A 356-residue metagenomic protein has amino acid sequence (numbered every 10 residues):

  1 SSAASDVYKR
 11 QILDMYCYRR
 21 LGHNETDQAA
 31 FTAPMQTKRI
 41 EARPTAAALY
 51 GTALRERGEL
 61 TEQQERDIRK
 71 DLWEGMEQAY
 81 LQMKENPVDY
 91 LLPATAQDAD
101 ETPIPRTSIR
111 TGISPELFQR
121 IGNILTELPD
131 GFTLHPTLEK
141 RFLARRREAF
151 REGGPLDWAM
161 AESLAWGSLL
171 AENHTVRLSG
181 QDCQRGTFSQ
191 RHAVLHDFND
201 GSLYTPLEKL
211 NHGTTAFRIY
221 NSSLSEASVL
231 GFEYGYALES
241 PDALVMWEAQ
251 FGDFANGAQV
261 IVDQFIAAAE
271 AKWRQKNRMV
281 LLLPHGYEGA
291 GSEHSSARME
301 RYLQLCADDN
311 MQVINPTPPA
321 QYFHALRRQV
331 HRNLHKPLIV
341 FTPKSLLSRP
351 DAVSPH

Functional and structural regions predicted by a protein language model:
S1-Y8: Short, small-residue-biased leader/transition segments that mark boundaries at the very start of proteins
K9-R10, C17-H356: Flexible, glycine-rich loop/tail regions that form catalytic "lids" or insertion modules at the edges of active sites
